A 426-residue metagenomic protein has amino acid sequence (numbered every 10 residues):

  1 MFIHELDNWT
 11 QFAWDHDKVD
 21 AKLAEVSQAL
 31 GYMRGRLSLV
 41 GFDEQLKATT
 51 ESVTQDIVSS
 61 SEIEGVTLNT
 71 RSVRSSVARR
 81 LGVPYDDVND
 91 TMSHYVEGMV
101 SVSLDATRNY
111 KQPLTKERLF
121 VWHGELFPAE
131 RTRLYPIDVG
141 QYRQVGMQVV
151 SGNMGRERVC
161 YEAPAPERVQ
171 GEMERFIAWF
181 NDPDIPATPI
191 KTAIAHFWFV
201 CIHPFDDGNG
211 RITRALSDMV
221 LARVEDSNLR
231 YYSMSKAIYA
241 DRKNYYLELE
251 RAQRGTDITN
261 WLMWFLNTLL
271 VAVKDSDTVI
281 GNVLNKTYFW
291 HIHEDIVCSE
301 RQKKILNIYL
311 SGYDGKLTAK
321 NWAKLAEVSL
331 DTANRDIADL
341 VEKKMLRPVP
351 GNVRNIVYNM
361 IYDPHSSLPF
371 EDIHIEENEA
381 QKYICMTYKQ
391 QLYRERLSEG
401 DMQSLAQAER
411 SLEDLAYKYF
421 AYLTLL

Functional and structural regions predicted by a protein language model:
M1-Y393, E399, L405-L426: FIC/Doc superfamily catalytic core
